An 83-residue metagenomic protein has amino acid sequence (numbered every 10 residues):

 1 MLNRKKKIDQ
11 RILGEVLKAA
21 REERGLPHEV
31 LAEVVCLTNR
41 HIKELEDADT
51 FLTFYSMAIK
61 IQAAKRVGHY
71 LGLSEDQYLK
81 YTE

Functional and structural regions predicted by a protein language model:
M1-G25: A short, Lys/Arg-rich alpha-helix, primarily the initiator
L17, H28, A64: Helix-turn-helix DNA-binding elements, focusing on the entry/boundary residues of the two helices that contact DNA
V30, H41, Q77: Residues in the helix-turn-helix
V30-E33, V67: Short alpha-helical "recognition helix" segments of helix-turn-helix
T38-A58: Recognition helix of helix-turn-helix/homeodomain-like DNA-binding domains that insert into the DNA major groove
A58-D76: DNA major-groove recognition helix of helix-turn-helix/homeodomain DNA-binding modules
Q77-E83: Short, charged recognition helix plus adjacent turn of helix-turn-helix-like nucleic-acid-binding domains
